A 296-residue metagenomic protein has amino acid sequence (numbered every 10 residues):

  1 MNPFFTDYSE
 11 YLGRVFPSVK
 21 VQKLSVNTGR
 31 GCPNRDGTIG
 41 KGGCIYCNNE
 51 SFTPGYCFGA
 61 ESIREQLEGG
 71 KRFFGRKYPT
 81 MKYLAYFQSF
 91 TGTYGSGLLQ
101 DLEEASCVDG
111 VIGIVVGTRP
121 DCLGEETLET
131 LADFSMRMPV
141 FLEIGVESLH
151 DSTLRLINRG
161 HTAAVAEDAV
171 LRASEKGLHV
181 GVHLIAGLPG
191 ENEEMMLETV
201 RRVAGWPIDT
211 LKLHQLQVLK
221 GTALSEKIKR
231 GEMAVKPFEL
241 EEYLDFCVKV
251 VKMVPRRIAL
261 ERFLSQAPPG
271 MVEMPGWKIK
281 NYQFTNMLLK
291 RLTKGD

Functional and structural regions predicted by a protein language model:
M1-L84: N-terminal [4Fe-4S]-dependent radical SAM core
N2-G13, P17-Q22, V218-D296: Auxiliary Fe-S-binding modules of radical SAM enzymes
E50-G70, F74-G95, G110-L123, P139-A166 (+1 more regions): Core AdoMet radical
S62, G97, I157-V165, E191-E198 (+2 more regions): Alpha-helix N-cap and loop-to-helix initiation/capping positions
G70-R76, L123-R137, D168, L197-P207 (+1 more regions): Short amphipathic alpha-helices and their capping/turn segments at secondary-structure boundaries
F74-Y78, D101-D109, E129-P139, L171-E175 (+1 more regions): Acidic (Asp/Glu)-rich catalytic clusters
D101-E104, A132, N192-D209, Q266-L289: Short, electropositive alpha-helical surface patch
A164-A223, E242-L264: Conserved C-terminal portion of the radical SAM core fold that forms the substrate/S-adenosylmethionine-binding
